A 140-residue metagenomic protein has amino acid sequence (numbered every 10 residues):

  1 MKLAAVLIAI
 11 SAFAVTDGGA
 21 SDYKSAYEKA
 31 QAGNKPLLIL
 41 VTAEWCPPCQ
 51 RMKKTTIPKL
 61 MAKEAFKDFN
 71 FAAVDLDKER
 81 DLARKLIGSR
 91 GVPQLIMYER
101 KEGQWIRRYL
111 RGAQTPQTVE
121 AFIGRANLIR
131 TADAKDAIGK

Functional and structural regions predicted by a protein language model:
L3-A12: Sec-dependent N-terminal signal peptides
D17-A20, V41, A62-D81: Thiol-based oxidoreductase modules, predominantly thioredoxin-like and allied folds used for disulfide exchange
G19-P36: A short beta-strand-turn-helix
N34-L37, T42-W45, G91: Short pre-active-site segment immediately N-terminal to redox-active cysteine/selenocysteine motifs in thiol-based
A43-P48, T56, L76-R80, E102-Q104 (+1 more regions): Solvent-exposed loop/turn segments at secondary-structure junctions within structured extracellular/periplasmic domains
C49-A65: Typically the conserved alpha-helix immediately C-terminal to a functionally engaged Cys/Sec in thioredoxin-like
L82-I87: Short amphipathic alpha-helix with an adjacent loop that forms part of the alpha/beta core around
R90-G139: Non-catalytic, surface beta->alpha helical segment in thiol-disulfide oxidoreductase systems
